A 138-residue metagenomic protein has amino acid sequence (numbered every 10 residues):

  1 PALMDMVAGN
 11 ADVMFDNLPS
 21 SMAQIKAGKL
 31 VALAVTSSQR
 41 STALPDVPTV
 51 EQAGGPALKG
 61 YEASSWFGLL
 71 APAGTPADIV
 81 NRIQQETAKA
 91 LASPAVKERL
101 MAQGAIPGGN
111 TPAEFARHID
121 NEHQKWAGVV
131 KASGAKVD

Functional and structural regions predicted by a protein language model:
P1-D138: Conserved, function-defining micro-sites of small-solute handling proteins
